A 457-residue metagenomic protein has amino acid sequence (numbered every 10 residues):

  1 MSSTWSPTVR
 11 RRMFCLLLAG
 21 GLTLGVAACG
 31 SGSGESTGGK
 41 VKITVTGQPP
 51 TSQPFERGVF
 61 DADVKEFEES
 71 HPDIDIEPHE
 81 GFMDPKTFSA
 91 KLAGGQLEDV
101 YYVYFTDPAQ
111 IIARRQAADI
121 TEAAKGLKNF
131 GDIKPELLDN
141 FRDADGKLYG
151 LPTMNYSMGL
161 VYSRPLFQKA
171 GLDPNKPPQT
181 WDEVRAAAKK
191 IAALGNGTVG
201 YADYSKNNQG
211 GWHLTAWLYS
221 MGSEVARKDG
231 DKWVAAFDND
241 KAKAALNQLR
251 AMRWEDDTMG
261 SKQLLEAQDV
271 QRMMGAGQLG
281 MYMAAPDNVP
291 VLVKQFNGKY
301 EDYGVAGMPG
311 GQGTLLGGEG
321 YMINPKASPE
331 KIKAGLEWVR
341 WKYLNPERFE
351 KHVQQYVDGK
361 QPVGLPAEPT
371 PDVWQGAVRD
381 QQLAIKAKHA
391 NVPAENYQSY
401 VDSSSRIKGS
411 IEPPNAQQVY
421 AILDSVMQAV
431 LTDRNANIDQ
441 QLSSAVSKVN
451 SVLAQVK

Functional and structural regions predicted by a protein language model:
S2-T8, R12-Q110, K128, P174 (+5 more regions): Conserved N-terminal structural module of periplasmic/extracytoplasmic solute-binding proteins
E80-F88, Q179-A186, S261-G275: Short helix-initiation/N-cap motifs at beta->coil->alpha
F105-M158, H213, W217-S220, D302-G304: Hinge/lid segment of periplasmic solute-binding proteins
P108-Q110, H213-Y219, N247-W341: Extracytoplasmic/periplasmic substrate-binding proteins
T121-K134, P177-Q179, G200-S205, S223-A244 (+4 more regions): Short, solvent-exposed loop/beta-turn-alpha elements that line the ligand-binding surface or hinge of extracytoplasmic
A144-T153, M158, Q168, D182-V234 (+2 more regions): Extracytoplasmic/periplasmic solute-binding protein
A187-K189, D231-Q263: Glycine-centered hinge/linker elements that transmit conformational signals in sensory and ligand-binding systems
L292-G298, G311-L315, M322-A421: C-terminal lobe and pocket-closing loops of periplasmic/extracytoplasmic Venus-flytrap solute-binding proteins
